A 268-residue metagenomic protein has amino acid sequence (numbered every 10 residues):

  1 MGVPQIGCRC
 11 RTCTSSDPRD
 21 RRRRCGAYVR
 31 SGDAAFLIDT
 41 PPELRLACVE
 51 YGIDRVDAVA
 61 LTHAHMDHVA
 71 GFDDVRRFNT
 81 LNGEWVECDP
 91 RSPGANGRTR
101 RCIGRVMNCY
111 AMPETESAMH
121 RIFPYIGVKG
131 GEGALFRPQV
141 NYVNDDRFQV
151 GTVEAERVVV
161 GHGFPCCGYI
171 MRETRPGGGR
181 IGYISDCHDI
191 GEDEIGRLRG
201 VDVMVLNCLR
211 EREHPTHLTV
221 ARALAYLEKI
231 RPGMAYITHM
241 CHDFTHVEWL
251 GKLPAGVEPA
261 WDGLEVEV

Functional and structural regions predicted by a protein language model:
M1-Y183, D193, E248-V268: Binuclear metal-dependent hydrolase catalytic cores
G191-V268: Binuclear metal-ion centers of metallo-dependent hydrolases, dominated by the metallo-beta-lactamase
